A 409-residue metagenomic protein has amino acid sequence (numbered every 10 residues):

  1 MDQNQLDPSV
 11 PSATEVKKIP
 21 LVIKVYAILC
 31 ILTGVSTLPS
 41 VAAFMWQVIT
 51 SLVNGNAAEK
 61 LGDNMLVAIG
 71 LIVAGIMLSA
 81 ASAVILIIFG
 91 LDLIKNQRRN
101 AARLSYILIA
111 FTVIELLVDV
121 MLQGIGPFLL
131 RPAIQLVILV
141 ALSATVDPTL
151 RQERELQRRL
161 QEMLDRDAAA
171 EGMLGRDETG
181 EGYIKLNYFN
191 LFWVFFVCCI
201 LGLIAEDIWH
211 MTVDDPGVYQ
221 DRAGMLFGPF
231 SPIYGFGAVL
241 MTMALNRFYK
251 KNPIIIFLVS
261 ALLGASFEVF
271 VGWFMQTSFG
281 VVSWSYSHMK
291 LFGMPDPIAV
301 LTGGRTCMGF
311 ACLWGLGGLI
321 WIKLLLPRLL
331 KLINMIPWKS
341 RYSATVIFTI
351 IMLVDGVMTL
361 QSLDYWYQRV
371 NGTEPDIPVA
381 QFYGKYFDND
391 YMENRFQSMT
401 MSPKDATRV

Functional and structural regions predicted by a protein language model:
D2-V409: Aromatic-rich, lipid-facing transmembrane alpha helices and their immediate juxtamembrane interface loops in integral
